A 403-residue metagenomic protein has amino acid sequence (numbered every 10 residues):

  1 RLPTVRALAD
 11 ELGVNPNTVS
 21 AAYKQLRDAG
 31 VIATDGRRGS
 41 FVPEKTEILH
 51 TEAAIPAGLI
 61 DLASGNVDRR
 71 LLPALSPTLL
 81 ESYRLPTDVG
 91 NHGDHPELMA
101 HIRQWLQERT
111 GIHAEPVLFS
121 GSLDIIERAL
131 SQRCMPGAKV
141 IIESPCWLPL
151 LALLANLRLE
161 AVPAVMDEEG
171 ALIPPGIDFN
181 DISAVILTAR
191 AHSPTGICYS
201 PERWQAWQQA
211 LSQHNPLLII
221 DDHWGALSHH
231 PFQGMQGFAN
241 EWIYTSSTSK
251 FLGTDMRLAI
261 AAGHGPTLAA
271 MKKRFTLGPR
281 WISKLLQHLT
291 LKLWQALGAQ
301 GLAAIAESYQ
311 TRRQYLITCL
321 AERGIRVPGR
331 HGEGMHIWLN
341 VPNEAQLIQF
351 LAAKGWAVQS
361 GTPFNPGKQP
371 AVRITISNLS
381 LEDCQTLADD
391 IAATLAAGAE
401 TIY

Functional and structural regions predicted by a protein language model:
R1-D88, A100, T276-Q287, S308-T311 (+5 more regions): N-terminal basic, amphipathic alpha-helical segments
S40, I186, A259-G263: Short glycine- and hydrophobic/aromatic-rich loop-to-beta-strand nucleating segment in the catalytic cores
T87-H214, G225-N240, A399: Conserved core of the PLP fold type I
D221-D222: Walker B catalytic acidic pair
N240-E307, A399-T401: Conserved core segment of the aminotransferase class I/II
A262, W338-N340, T375-S377: Short hydrophobic/aromatic beta-strand micro-patches that form the beta-sheet surface supporting nucleotide- or nucleic
E307-I317, V327-N340: Conserved glycine-rich beta-strand-loop-beta hairpin in the small C-terminal domain of fold type I
R330, K354-R373, Y403: Conserved PLP cofactor-binding pocket of PLP-dependent enzymes
